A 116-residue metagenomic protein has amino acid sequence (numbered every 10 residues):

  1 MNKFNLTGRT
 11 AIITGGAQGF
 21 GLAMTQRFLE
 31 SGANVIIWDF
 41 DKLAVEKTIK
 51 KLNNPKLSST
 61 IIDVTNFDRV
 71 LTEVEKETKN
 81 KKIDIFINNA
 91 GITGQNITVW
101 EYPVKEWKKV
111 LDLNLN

Functional and structural regions predicted by a protein language model:
F4-V35: Canonical Rossmann dinucleotide-binding motif of NAD(H)/NADP(H)-dependent dehydrogenases/reductases, specifically
S31-K47: Conserved glycine-rich Rossmann-like NAD(P)H-binding loop of the short-chain dehydrogenase/reductase
K42-L43, T60-T72, V104: The beta1-alpha1 cofactor-binding region of Rossmann-like NAD(H)/NADP(H)-dependent oxidoreductases
E77-K81: Glycine-rich phosphate-binding loop signature in dinucleotide/nucleotide-binding domains
D84-I85, K108: Conserved catalytic-site loops of classical short-chain dehydrogenases/reductases
A90-Q95: Conserved NAD(P)H cofactor-binding loop of Rossmann-fold oxidoreductase domains
I97-V99, E106-L111: Substrate-binding pocket helix/loop in short-chain dehydrogenase/reductase
